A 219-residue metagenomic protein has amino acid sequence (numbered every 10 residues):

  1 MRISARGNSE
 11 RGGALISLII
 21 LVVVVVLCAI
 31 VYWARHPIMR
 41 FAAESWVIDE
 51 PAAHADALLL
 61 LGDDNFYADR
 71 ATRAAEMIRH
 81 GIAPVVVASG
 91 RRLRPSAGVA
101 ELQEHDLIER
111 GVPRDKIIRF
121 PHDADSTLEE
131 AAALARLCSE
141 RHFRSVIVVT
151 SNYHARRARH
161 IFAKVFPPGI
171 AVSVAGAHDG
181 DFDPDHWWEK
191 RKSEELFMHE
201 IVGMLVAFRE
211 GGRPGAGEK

Functional and structural regions predicted by a protein language model:
R2-P51, G217: N-terminal membrane-anchoring alpha-helices
I30-E189: A structural signal for short, hydrophobic/glycine-enriched beta-strand patches
A55, L59, P214-K219: Short linear elements at protein peripheries
E189-G217: A transmembrane-helix-recognition feature enriched in membrane-embedded lipid enzymes and envelope glyco-/phospholipid
